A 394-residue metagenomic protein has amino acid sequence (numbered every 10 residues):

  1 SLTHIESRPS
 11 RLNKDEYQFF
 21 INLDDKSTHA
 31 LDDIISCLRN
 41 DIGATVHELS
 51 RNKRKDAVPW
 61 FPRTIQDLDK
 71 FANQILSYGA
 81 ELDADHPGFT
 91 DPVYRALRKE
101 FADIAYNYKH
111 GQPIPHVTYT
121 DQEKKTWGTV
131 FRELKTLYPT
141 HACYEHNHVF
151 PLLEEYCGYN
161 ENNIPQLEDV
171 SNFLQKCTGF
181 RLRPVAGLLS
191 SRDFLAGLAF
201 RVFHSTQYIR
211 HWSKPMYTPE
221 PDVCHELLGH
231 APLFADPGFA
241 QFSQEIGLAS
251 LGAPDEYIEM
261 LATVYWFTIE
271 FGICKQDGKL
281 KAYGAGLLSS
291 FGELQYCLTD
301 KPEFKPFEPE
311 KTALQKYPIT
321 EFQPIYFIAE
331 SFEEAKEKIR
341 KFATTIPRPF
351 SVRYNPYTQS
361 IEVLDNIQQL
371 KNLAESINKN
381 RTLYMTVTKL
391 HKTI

Functional and structural regions predicted by a protein language model:
S1-S77, E81: A conserved regulatory-domain signal marking ACT and ACT-like small-molecule sensing domains and adjacent regulatory
S36-I42, G278-Y296: Short linear, low-complexity motifs centered on an aromatic residue
K53-F234, A329-I394: The feature captures two recurrent sequence modes
E168, D222, A240, Q244 (+1 more regions): Non-catalytic, well-ordered alpha-helical scaffold segments
S171, L248, G252-G284: Extended, Lys/Arg-enriched charged tracts that mediate electrostatic binding to polyanionic substrates
P184-L189, G238-F242, E256, K279: Short coil/turn segments at secondary-structure boundaries
G229-G247, L251-G252: Beta-strand-enriched cores of mature, soluble protein domains
G286-Q359: A recognition module on extended beta-rich or small alphabeta surfaces enriched in W/G with H and D/E
